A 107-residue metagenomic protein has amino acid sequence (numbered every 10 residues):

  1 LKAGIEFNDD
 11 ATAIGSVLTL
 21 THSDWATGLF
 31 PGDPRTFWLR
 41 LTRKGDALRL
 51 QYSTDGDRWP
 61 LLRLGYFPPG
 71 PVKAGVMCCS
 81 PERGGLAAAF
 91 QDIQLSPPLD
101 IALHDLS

Functional and structural regions predicted by a protein language model:
L1-S107: Extracellular glycan-recognition regions
